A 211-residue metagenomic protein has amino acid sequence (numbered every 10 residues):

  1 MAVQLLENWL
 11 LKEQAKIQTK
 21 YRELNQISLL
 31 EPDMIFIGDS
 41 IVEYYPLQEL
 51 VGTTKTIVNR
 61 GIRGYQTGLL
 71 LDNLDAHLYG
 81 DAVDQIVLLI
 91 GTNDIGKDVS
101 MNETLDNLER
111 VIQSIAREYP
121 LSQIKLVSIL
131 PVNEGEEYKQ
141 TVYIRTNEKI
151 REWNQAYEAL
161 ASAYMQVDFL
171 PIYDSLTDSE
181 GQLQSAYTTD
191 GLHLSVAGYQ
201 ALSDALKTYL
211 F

Functional and structural regions predicted by a protein language model:
M1-F36, V42, P46-T53, Y164 (+1 more regions): N-terminal secretory targeting modules
E43-V51, G68-D106, K125, I129-E134: Oxyanion-hole/transition-state-stabilizing segment in secreted/luminal serine hydrolases and related acyltransferases
T56-G68: A short beta-strand-loop structural module common to alpha/beta enzyme folds
N59-I62, T92-T104, Q140-T146: Surface-exposed cleft-lining segments at the edges of enzyme active sites
L70, T188-F211: Histidine-centered active-site loop/cap adjacent to the catalytic His in serine esterases/O-acetyl transfer systems
L74, L108-Q113, N154: Generic structural signal for well-ordered alpha-helices, preferentially at hydrophobic/aromatic core positions
Y119-Q123: A short helix->loop->beta-strand "cap" motif at the edges of active sites that frequently abuts
E134-P171: Substrate-gating cap/lid alpha-helix
